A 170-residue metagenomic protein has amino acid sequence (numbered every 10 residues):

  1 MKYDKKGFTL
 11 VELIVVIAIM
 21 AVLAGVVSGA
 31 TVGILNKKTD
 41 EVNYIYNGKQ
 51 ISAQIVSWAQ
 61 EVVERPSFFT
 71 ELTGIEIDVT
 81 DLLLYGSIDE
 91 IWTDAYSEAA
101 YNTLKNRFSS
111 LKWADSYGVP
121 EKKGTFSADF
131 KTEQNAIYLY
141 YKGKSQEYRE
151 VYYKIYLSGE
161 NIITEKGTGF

Functional and structural regions predicted by a protein language model:
M1-F8: N-terminal leader/signal peptides at the extreme start of proteins
F8-A18: N-terminal signal-anchor/signal peptide hydrophobic helix marking the start of the first transmembrane segment
A18-I19, N47: Residues within membrane-spanning alpha-helices of integral membrane proteins, especially the hydrophobic core/packing
M20-K38: C-terminal juxtamembrane segment of a hydrophobic transmembrane alpha-helix
N36-R65: Membrane-proximal N-terminal amphipathic helix
Q60-F170: Extracellular/periplasmic head regions of type IV pilus-like filament subunits
